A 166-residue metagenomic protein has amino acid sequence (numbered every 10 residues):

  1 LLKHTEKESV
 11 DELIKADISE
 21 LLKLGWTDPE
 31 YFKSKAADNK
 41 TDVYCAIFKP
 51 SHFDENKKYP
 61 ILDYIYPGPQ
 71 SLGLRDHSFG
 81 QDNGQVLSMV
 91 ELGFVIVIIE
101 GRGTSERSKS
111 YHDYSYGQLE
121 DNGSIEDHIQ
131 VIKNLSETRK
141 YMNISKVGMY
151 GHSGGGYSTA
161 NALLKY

Functional and structural regions predicted by a protein language model:
L1-Y166: Serine-hydrolase catalytic core recognition
